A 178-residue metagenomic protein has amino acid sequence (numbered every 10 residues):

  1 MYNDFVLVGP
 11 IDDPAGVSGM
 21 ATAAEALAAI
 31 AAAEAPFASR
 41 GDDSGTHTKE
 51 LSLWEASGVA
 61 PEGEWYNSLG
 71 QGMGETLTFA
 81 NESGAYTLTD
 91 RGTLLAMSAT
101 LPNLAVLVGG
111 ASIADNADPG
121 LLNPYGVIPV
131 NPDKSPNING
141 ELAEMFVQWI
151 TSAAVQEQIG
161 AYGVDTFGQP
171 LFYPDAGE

Functional and structural regions predicted by a protein language model:
M1-Y2: Acidic, polar ligand-binding/catalytic clefts
L7: Serine endopeptidase catalytic core focused on the charge-relay Asp
P10, A15-E178: Exported/periplasmic ABC-transporter solute-binding proteins
